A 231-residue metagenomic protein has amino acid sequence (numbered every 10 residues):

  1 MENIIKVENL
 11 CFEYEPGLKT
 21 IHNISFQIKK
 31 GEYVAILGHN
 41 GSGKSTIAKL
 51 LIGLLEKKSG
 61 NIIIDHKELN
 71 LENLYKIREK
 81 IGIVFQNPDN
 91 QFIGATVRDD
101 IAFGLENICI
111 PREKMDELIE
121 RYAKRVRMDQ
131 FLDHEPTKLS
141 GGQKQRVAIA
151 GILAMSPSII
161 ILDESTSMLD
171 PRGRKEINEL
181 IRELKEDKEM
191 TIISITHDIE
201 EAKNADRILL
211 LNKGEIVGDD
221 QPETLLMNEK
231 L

Functional and structural regions predicted by a protein language model:
L37-H39: The feature captures the beta-strand-to-loop junction immediately N-terminal to the Walker
I52: Helix-to-loop junction immediately C-terminal to a conserved catalytic motif
G60-L69, I77: Conserved ABC transporter NBD signature motif
E113-F131: Conserved ABC ATPase "signature" region
E135-L139, Q143: Conserved ABC ATPase signature
I160-D163: Catalytic Walker B motif of ABC-type/P-loop ATPase nucleotide-binding domains
E215-L231: Conserved beta-strand-loop-alpha-helix hinge in the C-terminal portion of ABC ATPase nucleotide-binding domains
